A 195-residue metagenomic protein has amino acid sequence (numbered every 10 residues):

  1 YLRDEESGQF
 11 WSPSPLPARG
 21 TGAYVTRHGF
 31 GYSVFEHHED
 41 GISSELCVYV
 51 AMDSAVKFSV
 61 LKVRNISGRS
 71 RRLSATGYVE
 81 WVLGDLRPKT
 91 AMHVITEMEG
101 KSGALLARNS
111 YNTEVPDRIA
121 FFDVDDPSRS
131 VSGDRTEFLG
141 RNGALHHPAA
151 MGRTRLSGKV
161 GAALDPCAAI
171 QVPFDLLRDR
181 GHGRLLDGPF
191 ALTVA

Functional and structural regions predicted by a protein language model:
Y1-A195: Anionic coordination/interaction segments
